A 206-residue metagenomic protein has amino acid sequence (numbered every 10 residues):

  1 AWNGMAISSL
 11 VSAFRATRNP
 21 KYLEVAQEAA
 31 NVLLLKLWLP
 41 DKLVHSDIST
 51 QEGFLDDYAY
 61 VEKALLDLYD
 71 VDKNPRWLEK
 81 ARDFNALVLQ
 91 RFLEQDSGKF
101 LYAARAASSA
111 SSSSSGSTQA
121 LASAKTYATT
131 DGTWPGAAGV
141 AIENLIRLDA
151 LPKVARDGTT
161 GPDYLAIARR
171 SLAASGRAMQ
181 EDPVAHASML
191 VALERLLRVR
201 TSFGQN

Functional and structural regions predicted by a protein language model:
A1-N206: Glycan-recognition and catalytic cores of secretory/periplasmic carbohydrate-active enzymes
